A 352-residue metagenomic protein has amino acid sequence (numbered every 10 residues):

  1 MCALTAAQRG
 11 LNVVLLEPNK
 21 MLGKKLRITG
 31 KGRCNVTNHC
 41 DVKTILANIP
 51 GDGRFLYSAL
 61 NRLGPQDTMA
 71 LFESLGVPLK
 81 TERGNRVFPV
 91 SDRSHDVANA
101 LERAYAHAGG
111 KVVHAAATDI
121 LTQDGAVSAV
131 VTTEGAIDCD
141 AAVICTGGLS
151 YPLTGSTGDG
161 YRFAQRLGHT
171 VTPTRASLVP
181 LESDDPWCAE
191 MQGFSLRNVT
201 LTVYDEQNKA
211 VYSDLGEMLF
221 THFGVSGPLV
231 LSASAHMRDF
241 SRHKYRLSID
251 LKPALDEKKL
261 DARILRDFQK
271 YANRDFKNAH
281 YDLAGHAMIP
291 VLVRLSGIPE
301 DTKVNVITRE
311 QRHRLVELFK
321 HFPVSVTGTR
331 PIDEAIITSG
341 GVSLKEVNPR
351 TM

Functional and structural regions predicted by a protein language model:
M1-L15: N-terminal Rossmann-like FAD-binding beta1-loop-alpha1 element of flavoenzymes
V14-L16, V113, A117, V130 (+3 more regions): Short hydrophobic core segments
P18-K111, A116, F220: Conserved N-terminal/central alpha/beta ligand/cofactor-binding core
K20-L22, R27-I28, V36, V42-K43 (+3 more regions): An anion/pyrophosphate-binding glycine-rich loop and adjacent beta-alpha core in soluble alpha-beta enzymes
V87-S94, S177-P186, T329-E346: Flavin (FAD/FMN) cofactor-binding core of flavoprotein oxidoreductases
V113-A116, P290-M352: A glycine-rich dinucleotide-binding beta-alpha-beta segment and adjacent secondary-structure elements that constitute
D119-D138, A142, V199, E206: Conserved beta-strand-loop-beta-strand element in the redox core of flavoprotein oxidoreductases
A141-W187: Glycine-rich loop(s) and the adjacent beta-strand/alpha-helix scaffold that form part
